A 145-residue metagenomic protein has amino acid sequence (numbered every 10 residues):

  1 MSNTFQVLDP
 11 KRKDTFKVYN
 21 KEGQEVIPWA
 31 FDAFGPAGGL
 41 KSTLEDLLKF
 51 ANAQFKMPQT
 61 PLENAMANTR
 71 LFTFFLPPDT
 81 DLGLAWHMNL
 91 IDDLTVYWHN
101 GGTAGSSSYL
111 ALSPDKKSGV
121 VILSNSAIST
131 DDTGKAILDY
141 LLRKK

Functional and structural regions predicted by a protein language model:
S2-K145: Catalytic loop of the DD-peptidase/beta-lactamase superfamily, centered on the K-T-G motif and neighboring
